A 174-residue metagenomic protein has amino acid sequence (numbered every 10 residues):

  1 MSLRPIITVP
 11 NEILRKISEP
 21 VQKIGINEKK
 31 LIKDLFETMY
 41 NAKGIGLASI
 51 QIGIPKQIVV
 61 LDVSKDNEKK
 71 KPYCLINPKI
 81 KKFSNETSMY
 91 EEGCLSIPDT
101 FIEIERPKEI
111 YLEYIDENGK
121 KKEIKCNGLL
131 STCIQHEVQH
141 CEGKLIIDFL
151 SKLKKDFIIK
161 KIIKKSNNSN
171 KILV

Functional and structural regions predicted by a protein language model:
M1-V174: Positively charged
